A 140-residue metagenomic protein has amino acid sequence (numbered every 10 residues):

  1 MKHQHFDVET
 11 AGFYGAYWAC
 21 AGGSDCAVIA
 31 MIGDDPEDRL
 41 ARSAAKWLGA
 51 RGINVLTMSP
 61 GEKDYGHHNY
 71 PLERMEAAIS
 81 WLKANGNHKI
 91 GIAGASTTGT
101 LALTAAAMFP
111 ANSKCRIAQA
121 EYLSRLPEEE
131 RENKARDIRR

Functional and structural regions predicted by a protein language model:
M1-C26: N-terminal cap/lid segment of alpha/beta-hydrolase-fold proteins
D25, M31-E37: Active-site glycine-rich loops that stabilize anionic/oxyanionic intermediates across multiple enzyme folds
C26-A27, G91: Structural motif
D35-E37, S80-R140: Primarily recognizes the serine-hydrolase "nucleophile elbow" in alpha/beta-hydrolase and SGNH/GDSL folds
R39-T57: Short amphipathic alpha-helix adjacent to the substrate-entry channel of hydrolases
R42, K46, E73-E76, S80 (+1 more regions): Amphipathic, non-transmembrane alpha-helical secondary structure
I53, M58-E62, E121: Active-site loop/turn elements of alpha/beta-hydrolase fold enzymes, especially the short glycine-/histidine-rich
S59-G91: Catalytic nucleophile-loop/oxyanion-hole region of alpha/beta-hydrolase and closely related hydrolase-like folds
